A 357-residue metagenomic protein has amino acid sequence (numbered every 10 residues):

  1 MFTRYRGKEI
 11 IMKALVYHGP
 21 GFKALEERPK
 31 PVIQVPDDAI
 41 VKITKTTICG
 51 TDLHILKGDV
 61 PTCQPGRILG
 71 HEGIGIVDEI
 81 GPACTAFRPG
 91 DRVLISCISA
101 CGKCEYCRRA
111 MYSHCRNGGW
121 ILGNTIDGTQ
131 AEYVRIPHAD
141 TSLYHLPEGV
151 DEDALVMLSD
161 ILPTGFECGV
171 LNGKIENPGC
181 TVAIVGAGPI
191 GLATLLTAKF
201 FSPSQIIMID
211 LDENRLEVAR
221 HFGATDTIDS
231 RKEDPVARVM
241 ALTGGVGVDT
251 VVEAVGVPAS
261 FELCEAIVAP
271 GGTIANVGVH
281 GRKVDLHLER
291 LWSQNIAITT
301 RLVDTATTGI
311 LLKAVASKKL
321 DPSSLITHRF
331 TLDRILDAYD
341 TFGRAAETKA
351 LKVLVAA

Functional and structural regions predicted by a protein language model:
F2-I10, E262-A266, T305-A357: C-terminal hydrophobic helical "lid"/dimerization subdomain of Rossmann-like NAD(P)H-dependent oxidoreductases
P31-T46, D59-E105, P147: Glycine-rich beta-strand-centered segment in the early N-terminal region that forms part of a ligand/cofactor-binding
Q34-P36, R88, N177, A269 (+1 more regions): Residue-level recognition of short, solvent-exposed, well-ordered loop/turn junctions that link secondary-structure
C101-V185, S323: NAD(P)H dinucleotide-binding glycine-rich loop of Rossmann-like/cofactor-binding domains, especially the beta1-alpha1
V150-E233, A237: Mid-domain Rossmann-like dinucleotide-binding core that forms the NAD(H)/NADP(H) cofactor-binding site
G173-T181, F201, E217, F222-A297 (+1 more regions): Glycine-rich cofactor phosphate-binding loops and adjacent beta1-alpha1 units of small-molecule cofactor enzyme domains
D212, H280, D304: Residues in the short beta-alpha loop(s) of Rossmann-like NAD(P)-binding domains
